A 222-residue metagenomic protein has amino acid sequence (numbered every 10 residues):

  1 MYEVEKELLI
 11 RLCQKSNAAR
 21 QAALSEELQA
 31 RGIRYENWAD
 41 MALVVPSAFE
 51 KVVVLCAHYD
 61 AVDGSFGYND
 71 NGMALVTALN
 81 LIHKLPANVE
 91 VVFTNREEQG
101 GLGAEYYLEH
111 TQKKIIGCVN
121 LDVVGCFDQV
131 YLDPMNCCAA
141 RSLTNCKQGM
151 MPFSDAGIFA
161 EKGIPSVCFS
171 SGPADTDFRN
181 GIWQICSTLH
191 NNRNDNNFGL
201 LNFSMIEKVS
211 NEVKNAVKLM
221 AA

Functional and structural regions predicted by a protein language model:
Y2-A48: A non-catalytic alpha/beta surface segment that caps or lines the substrate-entry region of metallo-dependent hydrolase
L28, F159-A160: Hydrophobic residues within well-ordered alpha-helices
G32-A39, G163-A174: Short, well-structured beta-strand/strand-turn elements
E50-G64: Glycine/charged-rich beta-loop-alpha catalytic/anionic-binding loops adjacent to active sites
V54-C56, E90-F93, I116-L121, S166-S170 (+1 more regions): Structural recognition of the beta-strand scaffold that forms the well-ordered cores of secreted hydrolase catalytic
V62-I158: Acidic/histidine-rich catalytic neighborhood of metal-dependent amide-processing enzymes
D122-G125, G172-T176: Glycine-rich beta-alpha junction loops
D175-A222: His/Asp/Glu-rich mid-to-C-terminal helical/loop segments that flank catalytic regions of hydrolases
